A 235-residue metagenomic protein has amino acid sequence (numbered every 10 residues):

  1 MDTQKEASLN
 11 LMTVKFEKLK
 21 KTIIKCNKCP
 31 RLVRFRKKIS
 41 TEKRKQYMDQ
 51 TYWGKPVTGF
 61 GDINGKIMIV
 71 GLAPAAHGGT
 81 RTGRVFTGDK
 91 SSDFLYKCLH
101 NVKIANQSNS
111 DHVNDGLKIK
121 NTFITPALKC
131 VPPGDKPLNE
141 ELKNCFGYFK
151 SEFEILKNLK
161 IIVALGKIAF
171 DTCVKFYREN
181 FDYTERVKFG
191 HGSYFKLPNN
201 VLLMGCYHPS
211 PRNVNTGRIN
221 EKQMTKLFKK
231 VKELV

Functional and structural regions predicted by a protein language model:
L9, T13-L197, V201-V235: A polyanion-binding, active-site-adjacent surface
